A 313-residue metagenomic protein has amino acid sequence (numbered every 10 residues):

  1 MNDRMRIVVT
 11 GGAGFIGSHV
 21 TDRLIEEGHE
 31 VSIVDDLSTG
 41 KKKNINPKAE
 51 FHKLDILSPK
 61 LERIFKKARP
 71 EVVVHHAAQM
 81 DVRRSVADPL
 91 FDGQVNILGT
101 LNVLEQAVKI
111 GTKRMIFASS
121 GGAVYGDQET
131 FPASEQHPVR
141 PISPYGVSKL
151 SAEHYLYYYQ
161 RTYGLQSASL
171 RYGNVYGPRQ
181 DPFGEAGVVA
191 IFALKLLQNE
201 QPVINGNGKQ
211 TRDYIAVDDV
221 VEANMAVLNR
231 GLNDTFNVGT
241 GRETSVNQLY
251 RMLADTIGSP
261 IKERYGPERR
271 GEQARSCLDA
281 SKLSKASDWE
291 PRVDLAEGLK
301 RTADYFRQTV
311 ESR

Functional and structural regions predicted by a protein language model:
M1-V175, V293, R301, Y305: N-terminal Rossmann-like NAD(P)+-binding domain of SDR-like oxidoreductases, especially those catalyzing
N44, Q128, Q180, I215 (+1 more regions): Short, well-ordered secondary-structure micro-motifs
N102, I191, A226: Alpha-helical scaffold segments in soluble metabolic enzymes
S151, Y155, Y159, F192 (+2 more regions): Hydrophobic alpha-helix immediately C-terminal to the catalytic Tyr-X-X-X-Lys motif of short-chain
G177-R179, R270: Short beta-strand->alpha-helix junction loop in the catalytic core of nucleotide-activated group-transfer enzymes
G187-V188: Conserved catalytic loops of nucleotide-sugar-dependent glycosyltransferases that act on lipid-linked
L194-R313: C-terminal substrate-binding subdomain of Rossmann-fold SDR/epimerase-dehydratase oxidoreductases
